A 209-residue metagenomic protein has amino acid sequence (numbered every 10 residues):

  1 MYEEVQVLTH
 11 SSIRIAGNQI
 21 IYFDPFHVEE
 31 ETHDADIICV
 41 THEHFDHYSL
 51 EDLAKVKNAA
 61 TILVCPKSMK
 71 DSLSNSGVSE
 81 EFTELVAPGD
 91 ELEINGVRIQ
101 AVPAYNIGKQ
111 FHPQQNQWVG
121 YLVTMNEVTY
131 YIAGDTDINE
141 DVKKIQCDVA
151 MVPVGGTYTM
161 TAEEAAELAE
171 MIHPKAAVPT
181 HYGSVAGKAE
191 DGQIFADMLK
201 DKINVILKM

Functional and structural regions predicted by a protein language model:
M1-H33, L85-Q146, M160, M209: Core dinuclear metal-dependent hydrolase active-site scaffold
V5-Q6, G77-E93, A166, E170-M209: Binuclear metal-ion centers of metallo-dependent hydrolases, dominated by the metallo-beta-lactamase
I15, H42, S49, I99 (+3 more regions): Divalent metal-coordination and catalytic microenvironments
F23, C39-V40, Q100-A104, V152 (+1 more regions): Redox-cofactor binding/interface segments in oxidoreductases and associated redox assembly factors
F26-S72, Q146-M151: Active-site metal-binding motif and surrounding structural segment of the metallo-beta-lactamase
H27-V28, H44-F45, S68-K70, A87-E91 (+2 more regions): Short, acidic/turn-prone active-site loops that include or flank metal/cofactor- and phosphate-binding residues
E51-I107, V119-Y121, Q193: Portal/gating segments that form or line small-molecule/metal binding sites
L122-K175, P179-K188: Metallo-beta-lactamase
